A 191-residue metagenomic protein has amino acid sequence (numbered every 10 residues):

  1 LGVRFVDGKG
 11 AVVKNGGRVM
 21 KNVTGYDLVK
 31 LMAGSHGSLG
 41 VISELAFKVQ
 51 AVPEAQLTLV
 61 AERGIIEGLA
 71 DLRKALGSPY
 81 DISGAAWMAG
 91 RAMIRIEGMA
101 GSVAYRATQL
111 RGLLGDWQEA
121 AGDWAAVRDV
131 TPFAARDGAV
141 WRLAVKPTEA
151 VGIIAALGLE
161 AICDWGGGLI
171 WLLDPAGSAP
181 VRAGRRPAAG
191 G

Functional and structural regions predicted by a protein language model:
L1-D81, A92: FAD-binding subdomain of flavoenzyme oxidoreductases
D7, L72, L76-Y80, A100 (+2 more regions): Structural signal for hydrophobic packing residues in well-ordered secondary-structure cores of soluble enzyme domains
V19, E97-G101, Y105, A134 (+1 more regions): A short glycine-/small-residue-rich loop at the edge of a beta-strand within enzyme catalytic domains
V60-G64, I94-A100, L143-P147, L172-G177: Short beta-strand-to-loop capping motifs
G68-A75, V103-R106, L110, A150-I154 (+1 more regions): Hydrophobic side chains in well-ordered alpha-helices
A89, D116-G191: Conserved glycine-rich FAD pyrophosphate-binding loop
R95-A120: Terminal amphipathic helices with adjacent charged low-complexity linkers/tails
